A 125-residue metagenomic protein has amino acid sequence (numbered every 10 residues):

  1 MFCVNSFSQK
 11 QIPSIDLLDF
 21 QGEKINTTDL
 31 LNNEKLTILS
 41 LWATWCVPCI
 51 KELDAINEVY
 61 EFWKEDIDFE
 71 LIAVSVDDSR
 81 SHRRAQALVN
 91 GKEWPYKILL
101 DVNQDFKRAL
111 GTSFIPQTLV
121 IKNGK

Functional and structural regions predicted by a protein language model:
M1-Q11: Bacterial Sec-dependent N-terminal signal peptides
K10-I12, N33-E34, D66, S113: Extracytoplasmic
S14-L36: A short beta-strand-turn-helix
I15, F69-L71, I98: Hydrophobic/aromatic anchor residues within beta-strands of the central parallel beta-sheet of Rossmann-like
E34-T37, W42-W45, F114: Short pre-active-site segment immediately N-terminal to redox-active cysteine/selenocysteine motifs in thiol-based
I38-L39, L71, T118: Hydrophobic beta-strand anchors of alpha/beta hydrolase catalytic cores
K51-K92, N103-R108: Structural microenvironment flanking redox-active thiols in thiol-disulfide oxidoreductases
A87-P95, V102-K125: Thiol/disulfide oxidoreductase modules built on the thioredoxin-like
